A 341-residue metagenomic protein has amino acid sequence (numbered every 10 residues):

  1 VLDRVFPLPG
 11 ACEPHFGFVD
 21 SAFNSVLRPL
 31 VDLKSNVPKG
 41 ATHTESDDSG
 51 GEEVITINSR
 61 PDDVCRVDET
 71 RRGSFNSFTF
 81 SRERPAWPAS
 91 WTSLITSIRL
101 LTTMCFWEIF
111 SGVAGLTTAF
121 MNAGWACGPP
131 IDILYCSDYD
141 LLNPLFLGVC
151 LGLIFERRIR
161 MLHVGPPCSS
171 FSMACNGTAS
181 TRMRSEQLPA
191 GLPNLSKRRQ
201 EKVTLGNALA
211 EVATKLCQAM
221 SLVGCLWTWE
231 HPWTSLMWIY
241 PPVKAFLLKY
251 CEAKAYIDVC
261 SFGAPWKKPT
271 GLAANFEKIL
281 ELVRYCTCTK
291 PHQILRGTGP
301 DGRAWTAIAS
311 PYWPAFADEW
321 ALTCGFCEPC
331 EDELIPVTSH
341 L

Functional and structural regions predicted by a protein language model:
L2-A11: Extreme N-terminal basic, low-complexity initiation segments that serve as generic localization/processing leaders
V19, V26, L30-L341: Conserved active-site and SAM-binding loop architecture of S-adenosyl-L-methionine-dependent nucleic-acid
